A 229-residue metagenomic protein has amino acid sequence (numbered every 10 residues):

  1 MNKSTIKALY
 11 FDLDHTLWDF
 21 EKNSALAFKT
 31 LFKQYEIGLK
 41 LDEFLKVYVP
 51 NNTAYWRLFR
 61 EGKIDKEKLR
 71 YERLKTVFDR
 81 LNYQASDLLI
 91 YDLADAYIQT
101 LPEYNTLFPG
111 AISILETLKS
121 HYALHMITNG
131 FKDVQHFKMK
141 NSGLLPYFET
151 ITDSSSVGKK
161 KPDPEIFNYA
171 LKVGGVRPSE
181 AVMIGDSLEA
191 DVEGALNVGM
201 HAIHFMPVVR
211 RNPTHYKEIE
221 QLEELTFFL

Functional and structural regions predicted by a protein language model:
M1-L9, K22, L88, I112 (+3 more regions): Asp-based, Mg2+/Mn2+-dependent phosphohydrolase catalytic module
K3-L13, L17-P109: N-terminal helical cap/lid subdomain that shapes the substrate entry/recognition surface in HAD-like hydrolases
D65, N105, M126, V182-M183: Residue-level marker of alpha-helix boundaries and capping positions
H121-Y122, G199: Glycine-centered short loops/turns at secondary-structure junctions
